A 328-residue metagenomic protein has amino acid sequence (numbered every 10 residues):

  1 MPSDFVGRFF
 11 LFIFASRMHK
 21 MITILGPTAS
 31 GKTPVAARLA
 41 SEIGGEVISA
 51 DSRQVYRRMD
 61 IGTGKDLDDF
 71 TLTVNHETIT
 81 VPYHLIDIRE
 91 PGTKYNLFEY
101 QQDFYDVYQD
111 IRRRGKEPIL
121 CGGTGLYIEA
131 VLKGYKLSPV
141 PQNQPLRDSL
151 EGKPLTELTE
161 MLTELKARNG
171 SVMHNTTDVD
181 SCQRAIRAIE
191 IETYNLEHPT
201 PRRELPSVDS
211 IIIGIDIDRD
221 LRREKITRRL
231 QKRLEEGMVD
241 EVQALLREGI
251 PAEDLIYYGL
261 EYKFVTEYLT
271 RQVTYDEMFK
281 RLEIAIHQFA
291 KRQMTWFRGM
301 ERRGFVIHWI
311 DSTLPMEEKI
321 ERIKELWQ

Functional and structural regions predicted by a protein language model:
M1-F10: Positively charged N-terminal leader segments that act as targeting/secretion signals
F10-Q328: Phosphate/pyrophosphate-binding catalytic cores of soluble transferases and nucleic-acid-acting enzymes
